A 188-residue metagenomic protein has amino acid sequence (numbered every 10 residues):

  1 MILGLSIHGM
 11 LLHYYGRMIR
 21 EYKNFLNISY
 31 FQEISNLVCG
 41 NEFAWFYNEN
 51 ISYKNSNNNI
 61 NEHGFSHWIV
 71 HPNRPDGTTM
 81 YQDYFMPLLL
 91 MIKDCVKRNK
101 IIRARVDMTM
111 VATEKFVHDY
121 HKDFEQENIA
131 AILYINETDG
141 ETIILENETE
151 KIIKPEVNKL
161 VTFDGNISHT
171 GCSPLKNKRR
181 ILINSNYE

Functional and structural regions predicted by a protein language model:
L3-L5: Short hydrophobic targeting helices and cationic amphipathic motifs that mediate membrane/organellar targeting
G9, N57-N58, A104, N158: Generic cytosolic/nucleocytoplasmic N-terminal low-complexity/intrinsically disordered segments
L12-N99: Non-heme Fe(II)/2-oxoglutarate
R74-E188: Catalytic core of non-heme Fe(II) oxygenases with the double-stranded beta-helix
